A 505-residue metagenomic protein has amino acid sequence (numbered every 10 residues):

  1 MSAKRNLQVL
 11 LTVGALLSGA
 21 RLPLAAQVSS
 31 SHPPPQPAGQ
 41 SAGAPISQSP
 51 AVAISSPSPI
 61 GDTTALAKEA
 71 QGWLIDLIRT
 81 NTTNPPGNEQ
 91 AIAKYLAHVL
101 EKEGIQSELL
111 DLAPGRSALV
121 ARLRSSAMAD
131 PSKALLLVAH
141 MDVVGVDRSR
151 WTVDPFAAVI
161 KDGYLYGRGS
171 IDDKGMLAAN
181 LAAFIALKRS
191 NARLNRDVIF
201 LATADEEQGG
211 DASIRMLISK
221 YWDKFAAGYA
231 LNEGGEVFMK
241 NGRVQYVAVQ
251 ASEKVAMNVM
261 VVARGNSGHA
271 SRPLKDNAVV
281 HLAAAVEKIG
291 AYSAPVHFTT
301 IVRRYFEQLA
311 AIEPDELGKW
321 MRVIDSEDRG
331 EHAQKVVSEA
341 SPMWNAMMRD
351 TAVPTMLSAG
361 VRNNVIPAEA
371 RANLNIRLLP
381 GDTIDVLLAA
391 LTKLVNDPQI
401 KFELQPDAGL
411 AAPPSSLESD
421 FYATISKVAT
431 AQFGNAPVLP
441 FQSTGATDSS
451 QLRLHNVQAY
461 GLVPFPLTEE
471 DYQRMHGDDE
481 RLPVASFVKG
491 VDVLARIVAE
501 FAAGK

Functional and structural regions predicted by a protein language model:
M1-R5: N-terminal secretory signal peptides that target proteins for export/translocation
V9-P23: Bacterial N-terminal signal peptides
R21-Q48: Signal peptide processing junction and immediate N-terminal pro/mature segment of secreted/exported proteins
V28, H32, P50-S170, K174 (+2 more regions): Acidic/His- and Gly-rich active-site-bordering loop/insert found across diverse amide/peptide-bond hydrolases
L66-L74, N88-I92, L96, M176 (+10 more regions): Stable alpha-helical elements in mature extracytoplasmic
T80-P85, P114-G115, S126-M128, M141-G145 (+5 more regions): Solvent-exposed loop/turn segments at secondary-structure junctions within structured extracellular/periplasmic domains
Y164-L165, I171-A248: Acidic/histidine-rich catalytic neighborhood of metal-dependent amide-processing enzymes
G235-Q245, V249-S252, A256-K489, A495 (+1 more regions): Metal-dependent amide/peptide-bond hydrolase catalytic core, centered on the "pita-bread" metallohydrolase fold
